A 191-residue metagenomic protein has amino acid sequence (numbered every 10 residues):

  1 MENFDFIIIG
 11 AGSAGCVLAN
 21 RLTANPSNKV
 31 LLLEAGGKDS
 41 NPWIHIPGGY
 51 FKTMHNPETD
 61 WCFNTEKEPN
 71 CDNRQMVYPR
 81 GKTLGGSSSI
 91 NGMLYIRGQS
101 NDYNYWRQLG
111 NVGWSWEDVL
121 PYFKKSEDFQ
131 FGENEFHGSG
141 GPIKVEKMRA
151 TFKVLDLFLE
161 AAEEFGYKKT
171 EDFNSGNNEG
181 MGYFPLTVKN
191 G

Functional and structural regions predicted by a protein language model:
M1-K124: N-terminal glycine-rich phosphate/pyrophosphate-binding loop and immediately adjacent elements
R107-G191: Conserved redox-cofactor binding core of oxidoreductases
